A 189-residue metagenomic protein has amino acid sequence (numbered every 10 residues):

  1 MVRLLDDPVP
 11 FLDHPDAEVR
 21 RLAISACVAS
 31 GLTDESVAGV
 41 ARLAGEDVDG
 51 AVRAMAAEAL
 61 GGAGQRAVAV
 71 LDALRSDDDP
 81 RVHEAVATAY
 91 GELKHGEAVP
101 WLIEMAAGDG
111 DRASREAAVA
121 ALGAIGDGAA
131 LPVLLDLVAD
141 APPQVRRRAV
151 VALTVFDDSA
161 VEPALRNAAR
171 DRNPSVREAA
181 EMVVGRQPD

Functional and structural regions predicted by a protein language model:
M1-R3, P10, E18-T33, R42 (+9 more regions): Structural detector for internal amphipathic alpha-helices that build alpha-solenoid repeat scaffolds
P15-D16, V48-D49, D78-D79, G110-D111 (+2 more regions): Short inter-helical turns and helix N-cap capping residues of alpha-solenoid HEAT/ARM repeat scaffolds
G39: Short, contiguous alpha-helical
